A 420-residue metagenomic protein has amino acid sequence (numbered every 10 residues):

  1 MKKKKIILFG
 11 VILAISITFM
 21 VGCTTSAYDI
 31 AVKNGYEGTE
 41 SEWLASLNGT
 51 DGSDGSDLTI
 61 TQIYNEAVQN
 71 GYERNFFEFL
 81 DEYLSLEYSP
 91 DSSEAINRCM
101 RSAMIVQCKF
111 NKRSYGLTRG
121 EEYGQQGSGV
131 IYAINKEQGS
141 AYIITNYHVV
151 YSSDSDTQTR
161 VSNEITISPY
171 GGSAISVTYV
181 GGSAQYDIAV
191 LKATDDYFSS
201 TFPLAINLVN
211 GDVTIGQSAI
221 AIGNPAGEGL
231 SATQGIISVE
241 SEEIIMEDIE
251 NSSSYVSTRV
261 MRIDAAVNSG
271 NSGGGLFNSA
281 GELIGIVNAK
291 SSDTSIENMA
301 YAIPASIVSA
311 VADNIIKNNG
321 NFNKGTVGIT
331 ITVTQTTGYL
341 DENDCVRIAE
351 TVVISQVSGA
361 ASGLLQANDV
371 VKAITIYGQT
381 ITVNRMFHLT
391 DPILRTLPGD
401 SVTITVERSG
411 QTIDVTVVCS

Functional and structural regions predicted by a protein language model:
L13-T18, D54, Q69-Y72, K192 (+2 more regions): C-terminal recognition in membrane/secretory proteostasis and scaffolding
C23-L86: Collagen/collagen-like triple-helix sequence repeat recognition
E87-E94, R113-I144, A174-S176, A232 (+4 more regions): A conserved glycine-rich beta-strand in the N-terminal activation segment of trypsin-fold
M104-V106, G129, A141, T145 (+16 more regions): Terminal peptide-recognition signature
K112-R113, T118, E122-Y123, Y147-S162 (+6 more regions): Active-site loop architecture of trypsin-fold serine endopeptidases
Y115-E122, Y170, V180-Y186, S241-M261 (+3 more regions): Gly/Ser-enriched beta-turn/beta-hairpin loop segments
A133-Y186, D195-D196: Catalytic-histidine neighborhood of serine endopeptidases, predominantly the chymotrypsin-like S1/PA family
T166-S168, L208-L230: Short glycine/Trp-rich loop-beta-loop segment that forms part of the substrate-binding cleft
